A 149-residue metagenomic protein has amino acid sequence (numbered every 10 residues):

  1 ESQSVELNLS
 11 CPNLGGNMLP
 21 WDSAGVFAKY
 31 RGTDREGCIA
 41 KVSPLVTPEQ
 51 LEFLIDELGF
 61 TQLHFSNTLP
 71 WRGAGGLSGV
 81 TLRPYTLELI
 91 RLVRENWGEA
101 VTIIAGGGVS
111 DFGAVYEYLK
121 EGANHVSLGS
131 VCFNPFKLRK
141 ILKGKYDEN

Functional and structural regions predicted by a protein language model:
E1, L45-L58, L92-I103, G108-V126: Catalytic cores of alpha/beta
E6, H64, S127-G129: Conserved beta-strand positions in the central sheet of alpha/beta enzyme cores
L9-W21, P44-E99, K137-I141: Glycine/Thr-rich beta-alpha phosphate-binding loop at enzyme active sites
P20-K29: Active-site glycine-rich loop that binds ribose-phosphate moieties when present
A40-S43, S78-L82, I104-G108, G129-V131: Glycine- and other small-residue-rich loops at beta-strand/loop junctions that grip anionic moieties
P70, V109-F112, F133: Short Gly/Pro-enriched loop/turn and capping motifs at secondary-structure junctions
R72-R83, L119-K120, H125-N149: C-terminal helical cap(s) of enzyme catalytic domains, especially alpha/beta-barrels
